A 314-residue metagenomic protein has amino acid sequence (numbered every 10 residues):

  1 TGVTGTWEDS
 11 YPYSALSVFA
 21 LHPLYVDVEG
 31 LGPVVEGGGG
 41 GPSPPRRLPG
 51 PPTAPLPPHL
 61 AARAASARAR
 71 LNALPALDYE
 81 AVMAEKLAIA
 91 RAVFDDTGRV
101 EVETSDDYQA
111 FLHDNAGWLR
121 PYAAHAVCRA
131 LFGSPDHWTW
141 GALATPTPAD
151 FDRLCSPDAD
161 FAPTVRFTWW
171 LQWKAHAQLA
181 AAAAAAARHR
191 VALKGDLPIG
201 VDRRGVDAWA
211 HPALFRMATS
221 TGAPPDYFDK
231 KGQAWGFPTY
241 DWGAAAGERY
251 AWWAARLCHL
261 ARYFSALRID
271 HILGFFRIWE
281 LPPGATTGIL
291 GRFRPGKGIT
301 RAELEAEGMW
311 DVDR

Functional and structural regions predicted by a protein language model:
T1-P212, G243-A261, I278: Acidic/aromatic-lined carbohydrate-recognition and catalytic surfaces of CAZymes acting on diverse glycans
A192-A251, R256-C258, L273-R314: Substrate-binding/active-site clefts of carbohydrate-active enzymes
